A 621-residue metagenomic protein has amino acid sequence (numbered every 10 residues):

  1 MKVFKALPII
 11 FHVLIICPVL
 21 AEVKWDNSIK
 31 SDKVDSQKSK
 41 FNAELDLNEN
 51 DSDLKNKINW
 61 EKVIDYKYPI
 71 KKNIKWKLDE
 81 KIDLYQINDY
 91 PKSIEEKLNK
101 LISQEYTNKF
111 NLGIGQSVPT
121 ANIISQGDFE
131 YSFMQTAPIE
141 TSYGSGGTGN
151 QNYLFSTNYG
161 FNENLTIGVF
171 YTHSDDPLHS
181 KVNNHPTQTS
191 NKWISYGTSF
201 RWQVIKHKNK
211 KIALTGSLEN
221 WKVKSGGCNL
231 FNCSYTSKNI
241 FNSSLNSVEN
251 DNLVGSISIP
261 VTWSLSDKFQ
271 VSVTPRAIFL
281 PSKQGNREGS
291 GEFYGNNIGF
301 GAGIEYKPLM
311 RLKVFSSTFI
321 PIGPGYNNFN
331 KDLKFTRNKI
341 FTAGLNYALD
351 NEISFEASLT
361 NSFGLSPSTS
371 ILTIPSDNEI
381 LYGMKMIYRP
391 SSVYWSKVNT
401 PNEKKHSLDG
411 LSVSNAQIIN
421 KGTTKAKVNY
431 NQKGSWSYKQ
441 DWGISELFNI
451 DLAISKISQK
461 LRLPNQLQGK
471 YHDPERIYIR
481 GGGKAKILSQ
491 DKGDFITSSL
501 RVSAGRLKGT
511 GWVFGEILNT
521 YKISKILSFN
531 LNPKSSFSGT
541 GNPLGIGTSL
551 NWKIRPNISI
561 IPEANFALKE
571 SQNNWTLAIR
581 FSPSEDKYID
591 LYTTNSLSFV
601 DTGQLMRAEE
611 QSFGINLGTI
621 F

Functional and structural regions predicted by a protein language model:
K2-A21: Classical Sec-dependent N-terminal signal peptides that target proteins to the secretory pathway
F4, F11, F41, Y66-Y68 (+1 more regions): Aromatic (phenylalanine/tyrosine) cluster motif
V23-W25, W60, I64, K72-S258 (+4 more regions): Transmembrane beta-barrel domains of Gram-negative outer membranes and organellar outer membranes
K24-S36, D46: Short N-terminal segments immediately surrounding and downstream of signal-peptide cleavage
Q284-F300, S538-P543: Short helix-loop boundary/capping segments
G295-G299, R337-I340, P543-I546, N573-W575: Charged helix-capping and loop-helix junction motifs
